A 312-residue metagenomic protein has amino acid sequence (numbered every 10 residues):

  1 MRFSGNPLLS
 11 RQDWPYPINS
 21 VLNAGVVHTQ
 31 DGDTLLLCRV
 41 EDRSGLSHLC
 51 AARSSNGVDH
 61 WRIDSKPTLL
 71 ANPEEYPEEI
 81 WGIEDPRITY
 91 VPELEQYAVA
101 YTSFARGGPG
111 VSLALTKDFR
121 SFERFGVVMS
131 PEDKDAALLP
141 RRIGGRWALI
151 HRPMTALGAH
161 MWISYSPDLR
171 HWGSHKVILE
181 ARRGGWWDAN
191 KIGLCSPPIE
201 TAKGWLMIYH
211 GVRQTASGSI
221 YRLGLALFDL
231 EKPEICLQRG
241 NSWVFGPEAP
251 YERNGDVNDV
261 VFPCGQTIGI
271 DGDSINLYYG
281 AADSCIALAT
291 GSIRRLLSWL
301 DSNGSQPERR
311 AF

Functional and structural regions predicted by a protein language model:
M1-N19, N23-W81, Y90-N190, I199-D259 (+1 more regions): Beta-rich carbohydrate-recognition and catalytic domains
